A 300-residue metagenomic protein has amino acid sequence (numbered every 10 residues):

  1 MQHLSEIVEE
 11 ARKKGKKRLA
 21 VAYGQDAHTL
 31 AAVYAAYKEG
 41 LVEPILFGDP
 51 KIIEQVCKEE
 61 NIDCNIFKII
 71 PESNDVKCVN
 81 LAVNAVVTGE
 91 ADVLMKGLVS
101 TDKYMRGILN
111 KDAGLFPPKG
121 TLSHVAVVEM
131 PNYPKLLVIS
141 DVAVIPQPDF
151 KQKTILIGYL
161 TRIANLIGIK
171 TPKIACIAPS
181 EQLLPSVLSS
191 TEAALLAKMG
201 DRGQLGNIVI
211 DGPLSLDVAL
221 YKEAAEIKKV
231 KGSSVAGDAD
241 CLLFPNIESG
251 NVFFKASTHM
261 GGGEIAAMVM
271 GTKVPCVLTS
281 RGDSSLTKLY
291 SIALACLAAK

Functional and structural regions predicted by a protein language model:
M1-V235, D240-K300: Anion-binding alpha/beta catalytic cores of soluble intermediary-metabolism enzymes, centered on
